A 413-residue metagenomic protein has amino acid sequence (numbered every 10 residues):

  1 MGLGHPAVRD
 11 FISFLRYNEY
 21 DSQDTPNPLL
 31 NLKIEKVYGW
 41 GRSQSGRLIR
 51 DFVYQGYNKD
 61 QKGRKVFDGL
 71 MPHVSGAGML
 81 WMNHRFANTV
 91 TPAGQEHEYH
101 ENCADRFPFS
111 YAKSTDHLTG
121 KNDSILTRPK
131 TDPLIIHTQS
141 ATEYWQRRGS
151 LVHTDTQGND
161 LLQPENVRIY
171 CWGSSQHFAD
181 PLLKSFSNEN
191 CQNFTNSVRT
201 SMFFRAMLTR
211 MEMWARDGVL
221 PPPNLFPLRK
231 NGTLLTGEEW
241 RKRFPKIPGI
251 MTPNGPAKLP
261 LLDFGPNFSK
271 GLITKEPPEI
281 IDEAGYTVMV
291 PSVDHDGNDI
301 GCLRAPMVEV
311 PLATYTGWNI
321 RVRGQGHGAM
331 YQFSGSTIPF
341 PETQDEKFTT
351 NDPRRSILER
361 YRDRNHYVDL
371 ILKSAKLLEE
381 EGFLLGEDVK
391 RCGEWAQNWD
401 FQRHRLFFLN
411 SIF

Functional and structural regions predicted by a protein language model:
M1-F413: C-terminal His-loop and adjacent cap/lid subdomain of alpha/beta-hydrolase
